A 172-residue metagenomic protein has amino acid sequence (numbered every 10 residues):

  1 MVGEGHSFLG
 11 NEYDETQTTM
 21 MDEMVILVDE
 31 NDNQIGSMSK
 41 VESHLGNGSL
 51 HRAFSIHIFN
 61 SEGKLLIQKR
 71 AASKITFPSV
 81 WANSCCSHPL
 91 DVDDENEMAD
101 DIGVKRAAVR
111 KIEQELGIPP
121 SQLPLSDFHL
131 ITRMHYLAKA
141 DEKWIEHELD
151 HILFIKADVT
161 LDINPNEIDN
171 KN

Functional and structural regions predicted by a protein language model:
M1-L27: Alpha-helical and coiled-coil interaction segments, frequently adjacent to or embedded within charge-biased
E15, V41-I118: Conserved Nudix-box catalytic region and its N-terminal flanking loop in Nudix hydrolases and closely related
Q17-T19, G48-L50, W144-H147: A short catalytic or substrate-binding loop motif that flags glycine-/basic-rich loops and adjacent residues that bind
M24-I26, I56, K171: Generic short beta-strand
V28-D29, F59: Hydrophobic alpha-helical segments, especially N-terminal targeting/anchoring helices
I35-G36, L66: Generic structural signal for well-ordered beta-strand positions
A71-K74, H88-N172: Unchanged
